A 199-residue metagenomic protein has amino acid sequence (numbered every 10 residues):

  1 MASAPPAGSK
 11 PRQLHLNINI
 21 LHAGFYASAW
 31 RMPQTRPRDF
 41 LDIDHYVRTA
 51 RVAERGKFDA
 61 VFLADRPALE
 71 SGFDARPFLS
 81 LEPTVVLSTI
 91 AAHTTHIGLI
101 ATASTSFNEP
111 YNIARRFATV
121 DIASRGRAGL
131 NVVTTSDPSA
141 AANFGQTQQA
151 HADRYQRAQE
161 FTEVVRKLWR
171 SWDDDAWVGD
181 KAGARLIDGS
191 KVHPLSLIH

Functional and structural regions predicted by a protein language model:
A2-T94: N-terminal beta1-alpha1-beta2 module of alpha/beta enzyme domains
P11-Q13, N19-L41, T105-P194: Flexible, glycine-rich active-site loops centered on histidine and acidic residues that chelate a metal or position
A53, I100-S104: Long, well-ordered hydrophobic secondary-structure segments characteristic of membrane-embedded and membrane-proximal
F58-D65, L99-I100, L130-V133: Short beta-strand segments at enzyme active-site cores
R76-S80, A103-S106, P110: Short gly/ser-rich anion-binding loops that grip negatively charged ligand groups
H93-H96, S124: Glycine-enriched alpha-helix->loop->beta-strand junction motifs that scaffold or abut catalytic
I198-H199: Conserved small/polar residues in nucleotide/adenosyl-binding loops
